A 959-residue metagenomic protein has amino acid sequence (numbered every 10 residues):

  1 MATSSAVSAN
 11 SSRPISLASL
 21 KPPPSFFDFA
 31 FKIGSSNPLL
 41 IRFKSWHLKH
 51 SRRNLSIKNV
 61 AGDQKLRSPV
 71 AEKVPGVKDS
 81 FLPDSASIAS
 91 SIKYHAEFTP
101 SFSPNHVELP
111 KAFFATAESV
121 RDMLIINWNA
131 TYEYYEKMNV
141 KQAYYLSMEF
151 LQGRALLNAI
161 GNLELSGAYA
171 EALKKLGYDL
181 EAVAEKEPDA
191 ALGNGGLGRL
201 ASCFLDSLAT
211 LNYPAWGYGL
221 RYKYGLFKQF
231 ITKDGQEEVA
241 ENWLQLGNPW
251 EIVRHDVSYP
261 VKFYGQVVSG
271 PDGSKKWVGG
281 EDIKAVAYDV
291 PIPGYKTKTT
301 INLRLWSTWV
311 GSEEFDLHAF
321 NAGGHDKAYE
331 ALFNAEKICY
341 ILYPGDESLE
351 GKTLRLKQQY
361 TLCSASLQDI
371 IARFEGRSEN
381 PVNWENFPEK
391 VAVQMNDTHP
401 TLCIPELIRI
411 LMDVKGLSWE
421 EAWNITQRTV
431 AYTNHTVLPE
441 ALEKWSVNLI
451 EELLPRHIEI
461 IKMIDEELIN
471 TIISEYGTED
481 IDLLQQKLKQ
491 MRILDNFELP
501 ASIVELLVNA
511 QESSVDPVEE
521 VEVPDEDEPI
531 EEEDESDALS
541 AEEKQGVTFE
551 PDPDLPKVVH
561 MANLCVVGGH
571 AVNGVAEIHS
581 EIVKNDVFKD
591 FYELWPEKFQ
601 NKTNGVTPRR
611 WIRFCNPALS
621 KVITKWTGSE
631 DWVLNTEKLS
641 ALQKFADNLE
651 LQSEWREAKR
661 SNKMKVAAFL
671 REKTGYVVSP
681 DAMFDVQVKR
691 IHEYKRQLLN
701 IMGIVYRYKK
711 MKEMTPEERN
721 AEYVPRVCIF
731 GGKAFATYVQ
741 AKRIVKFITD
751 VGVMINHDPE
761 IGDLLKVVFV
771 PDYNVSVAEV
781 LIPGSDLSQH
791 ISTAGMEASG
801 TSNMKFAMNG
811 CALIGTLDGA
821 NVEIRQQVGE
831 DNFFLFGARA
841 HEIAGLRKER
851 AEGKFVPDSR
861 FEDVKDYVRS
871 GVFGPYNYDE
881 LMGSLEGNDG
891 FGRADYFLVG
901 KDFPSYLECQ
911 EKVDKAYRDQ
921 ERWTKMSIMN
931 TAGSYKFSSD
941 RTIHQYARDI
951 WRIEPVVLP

Functional and structural regions predicted by a protein language model:
A2-P959: A conserved ligand/cofactor-binding region detector
